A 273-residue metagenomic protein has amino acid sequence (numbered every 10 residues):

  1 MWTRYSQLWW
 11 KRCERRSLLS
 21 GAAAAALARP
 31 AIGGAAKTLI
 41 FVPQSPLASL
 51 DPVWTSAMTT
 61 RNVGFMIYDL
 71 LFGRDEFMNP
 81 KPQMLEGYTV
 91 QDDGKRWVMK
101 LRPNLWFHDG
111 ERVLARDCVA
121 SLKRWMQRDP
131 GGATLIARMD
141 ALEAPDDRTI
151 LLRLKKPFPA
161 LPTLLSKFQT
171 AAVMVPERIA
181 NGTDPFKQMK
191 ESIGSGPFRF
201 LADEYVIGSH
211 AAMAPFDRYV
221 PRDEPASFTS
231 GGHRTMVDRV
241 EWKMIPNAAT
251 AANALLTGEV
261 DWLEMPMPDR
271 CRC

Functional and structural regions predicted by a protein language model:
M1-C13, A24-A26: N-terminal secretory signal peptides
A36-S45, R96-V98, G196, A211 (+1 more regions): Short, well-ordered beta-strand elements
V42-D92, K123, I193: N-terminal lobe/hinge region of extracytoplasmic solute-binding protein
A48-V53, N79-K81, A160-T163, I207-A211 (+2 more regions): Short, solvent-exposed loop/turn elements at domain surfaces
E86-G131, P145, L151, W242 (+1 more regions): Aromatic- and charge-enriched surface segment that lines or borders ligand/interaction sites
K100, T134-N181, P185-V206: Surface-exposed binding/hinge segments that line and control ligand-binding clefts or catalytic entry sites
R102, P221-C273: Ligand-site clamp/hinge motif
E191-F228, A251: Bilobed "Venus flytrap"/periplasmic-binding protein-like clamshell domains and structurally analogous long
